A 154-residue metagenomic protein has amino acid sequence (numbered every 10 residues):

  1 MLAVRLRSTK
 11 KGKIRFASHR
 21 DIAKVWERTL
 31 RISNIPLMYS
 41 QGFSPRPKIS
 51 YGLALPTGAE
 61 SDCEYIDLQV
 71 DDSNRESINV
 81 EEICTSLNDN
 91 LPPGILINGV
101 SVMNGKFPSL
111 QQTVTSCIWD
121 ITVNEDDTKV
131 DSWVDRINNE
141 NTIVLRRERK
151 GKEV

Functional and structural regions predicted by a protein language model:
L2, R7-T9, K13, A17 (+2 more regions): Extended, well-folded interaction surfaces typified by the phenylalanyl-tRNA synthetase beta subunit core
A3, C63-D67, S116-D120: Broad gene-expression machinery/nucleic-acid interaction feature
S8, L68-N74, I121-E125: Short beta-strand-to-loop capping motifs
F16, G58-A59, L110-Q112: Short, solvent-exposed beta-strand/turn "edge" segments of beta-rich domains on protein surfaces
S33-S40, N98: Short, well-structured beta-strand/strand-turn elements
M38-D72: Short, charge-patterned binding micro-sites
S77-V154: Internal, well-folded beta-alpha domain core
